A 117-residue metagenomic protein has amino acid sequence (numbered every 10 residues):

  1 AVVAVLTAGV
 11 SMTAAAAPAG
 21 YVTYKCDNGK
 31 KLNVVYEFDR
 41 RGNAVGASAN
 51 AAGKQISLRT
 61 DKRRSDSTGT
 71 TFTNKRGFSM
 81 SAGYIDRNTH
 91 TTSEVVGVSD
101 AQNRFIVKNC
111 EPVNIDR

Functional and structural regions predicted by a protein language model:
A1-V2: Bacterial N-terminal signal peptides that target proteins for export
T7-A15: C-terminal segment of classical bacterial N-terminal signal peptides
A17-R117: Cysteine-centric segments in proteins
